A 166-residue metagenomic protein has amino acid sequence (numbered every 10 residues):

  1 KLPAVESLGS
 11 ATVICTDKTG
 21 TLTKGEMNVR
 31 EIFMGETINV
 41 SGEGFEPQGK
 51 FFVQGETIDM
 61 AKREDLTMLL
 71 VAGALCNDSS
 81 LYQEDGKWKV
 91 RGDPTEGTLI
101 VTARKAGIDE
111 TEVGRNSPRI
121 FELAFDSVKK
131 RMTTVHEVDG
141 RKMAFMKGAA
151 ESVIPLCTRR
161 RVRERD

Functional and structural regions predicted by a protein language model:
K1-D166: Conserved cytosolic headpiece of P-type ATPases
